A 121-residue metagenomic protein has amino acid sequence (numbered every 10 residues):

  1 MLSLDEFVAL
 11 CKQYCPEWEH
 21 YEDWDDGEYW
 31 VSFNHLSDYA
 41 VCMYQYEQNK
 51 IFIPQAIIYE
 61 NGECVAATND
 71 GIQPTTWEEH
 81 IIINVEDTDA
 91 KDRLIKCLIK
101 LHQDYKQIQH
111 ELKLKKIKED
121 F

Functional and structural regions predicted by a protein language model:
M1-H35: Negatively charged, low-complexity tracts enriched in Asp/Glu with abundant Ser/Thr
L4-F7, K91-I95, Q107-E111: Short amphipathic alpha-helical segments that mediate assembly, nucleic-acid/protein binding, or membrane association
D5, E22-D25, W77-E78, E86-K91 (+2 more regions): Intrinsic disorder/low-complexity signal
V8-C15, I95, I99-H102, K118: Residue-level detector of alpha-helical secondary structure
S37-K96: Intrinsically disordered, low-complexity regulatory segments enriched in Ser/Thr/Pro and charged residues
D104-F121: Short acidic, low-complexity intrinsically disordered linear motifs used for protein-protein interactions
